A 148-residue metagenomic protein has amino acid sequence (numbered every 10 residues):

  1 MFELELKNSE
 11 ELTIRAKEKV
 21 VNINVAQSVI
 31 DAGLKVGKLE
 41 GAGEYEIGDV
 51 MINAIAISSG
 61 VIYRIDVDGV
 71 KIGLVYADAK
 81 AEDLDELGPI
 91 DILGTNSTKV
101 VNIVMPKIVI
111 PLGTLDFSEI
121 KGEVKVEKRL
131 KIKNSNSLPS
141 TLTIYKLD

Functional and structural regions predicted by a protein language model:
M1-G88, I92, E127-D148: Core dinuclear metal-dependent hydrolase active-site scaffold
A81-D83, V101, F117: Short, well-ordered alpha-helical microsegments
P89-L115: Proline-aspartate-enriched helix->loop->beta-strand connector
D116-V126: Short, aromatic/basic amphipathic alpha-helical patches
